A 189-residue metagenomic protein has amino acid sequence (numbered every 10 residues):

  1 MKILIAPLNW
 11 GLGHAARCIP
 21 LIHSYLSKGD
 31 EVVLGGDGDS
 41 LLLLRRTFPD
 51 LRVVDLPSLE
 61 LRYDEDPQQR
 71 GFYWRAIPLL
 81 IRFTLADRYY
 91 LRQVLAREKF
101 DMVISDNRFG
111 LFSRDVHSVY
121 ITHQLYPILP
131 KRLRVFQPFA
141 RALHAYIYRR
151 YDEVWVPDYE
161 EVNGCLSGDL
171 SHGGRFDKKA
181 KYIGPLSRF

Functional and structural regions predicted by a protein language model:
M1-I3: Extreme N-terminal starter segment of soluble prokaryotic enzymes
P7-I19: A short, glycine/small-residue-rich beta-strand->loop->alpha-helix junction that serves as a flexible
L8-N9, S27-P78: Conserved nucleotide-sugar phosphate-binding/catalytic loop shared by glycosyltransferases and other
D37-S40, Q124, E160: Residues in the short beta-alpha loop(s) of Rossmann-like NAD(P)-binding domains
Q68-G110: Conserved nucleotide-sugar donor-binding subdomain of glycosyltransferases
V103, S118, V154-W155: Short, well-ordered beta-strand core segments
R114-P130: Active-site proximal beta-strand in glycosyltransferases
P130-R134, P138-F189: A nucleotide-sugar donor-handling region in carbohydrate enzymes
